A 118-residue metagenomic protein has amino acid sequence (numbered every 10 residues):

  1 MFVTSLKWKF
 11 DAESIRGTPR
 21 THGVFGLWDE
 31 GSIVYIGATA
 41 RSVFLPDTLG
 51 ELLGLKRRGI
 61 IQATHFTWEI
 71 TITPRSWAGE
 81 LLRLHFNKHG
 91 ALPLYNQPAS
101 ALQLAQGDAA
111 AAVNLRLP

Functional and structural regions predicted by a protein language model:
M1-F44, E69-E80, D108-P118: GIY-YIG nuclease catalytic motif and its immediate N-terminal context
F10-A12, L49, P98-A99: Solvent-exposed, flexible loop/coil residues
V43-Q62: A broadly used, surface-exposed interaction patch
R57-R58, H65, I72-A78, L82-P93: Acidic, metal/cofactor-coordinating or nucleic-acid-engaging core segments within structured domains
I61-T64, I70-S76, Q97-D108: Low-complexity, flexible helical/coil segments
L84-Q103, A111: Intrinsically disordered, low-complexity regulatory tails
